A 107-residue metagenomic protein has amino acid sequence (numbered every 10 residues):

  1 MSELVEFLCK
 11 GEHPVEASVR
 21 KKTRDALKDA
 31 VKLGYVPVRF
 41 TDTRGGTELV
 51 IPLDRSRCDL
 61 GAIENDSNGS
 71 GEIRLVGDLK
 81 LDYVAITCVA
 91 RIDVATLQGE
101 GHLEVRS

Functional and structural regions predicted by a protein language model:
E3-C88, E100-H102: Central antiparallel beta-sheet cores of small beta-barrel/beta-sandwich binding domains
A90-I92: Extended lipid/amphipathic-ligand handling interfaces
R106-S107: HotDog/MaoC-like acyl-thioester-processing domains
